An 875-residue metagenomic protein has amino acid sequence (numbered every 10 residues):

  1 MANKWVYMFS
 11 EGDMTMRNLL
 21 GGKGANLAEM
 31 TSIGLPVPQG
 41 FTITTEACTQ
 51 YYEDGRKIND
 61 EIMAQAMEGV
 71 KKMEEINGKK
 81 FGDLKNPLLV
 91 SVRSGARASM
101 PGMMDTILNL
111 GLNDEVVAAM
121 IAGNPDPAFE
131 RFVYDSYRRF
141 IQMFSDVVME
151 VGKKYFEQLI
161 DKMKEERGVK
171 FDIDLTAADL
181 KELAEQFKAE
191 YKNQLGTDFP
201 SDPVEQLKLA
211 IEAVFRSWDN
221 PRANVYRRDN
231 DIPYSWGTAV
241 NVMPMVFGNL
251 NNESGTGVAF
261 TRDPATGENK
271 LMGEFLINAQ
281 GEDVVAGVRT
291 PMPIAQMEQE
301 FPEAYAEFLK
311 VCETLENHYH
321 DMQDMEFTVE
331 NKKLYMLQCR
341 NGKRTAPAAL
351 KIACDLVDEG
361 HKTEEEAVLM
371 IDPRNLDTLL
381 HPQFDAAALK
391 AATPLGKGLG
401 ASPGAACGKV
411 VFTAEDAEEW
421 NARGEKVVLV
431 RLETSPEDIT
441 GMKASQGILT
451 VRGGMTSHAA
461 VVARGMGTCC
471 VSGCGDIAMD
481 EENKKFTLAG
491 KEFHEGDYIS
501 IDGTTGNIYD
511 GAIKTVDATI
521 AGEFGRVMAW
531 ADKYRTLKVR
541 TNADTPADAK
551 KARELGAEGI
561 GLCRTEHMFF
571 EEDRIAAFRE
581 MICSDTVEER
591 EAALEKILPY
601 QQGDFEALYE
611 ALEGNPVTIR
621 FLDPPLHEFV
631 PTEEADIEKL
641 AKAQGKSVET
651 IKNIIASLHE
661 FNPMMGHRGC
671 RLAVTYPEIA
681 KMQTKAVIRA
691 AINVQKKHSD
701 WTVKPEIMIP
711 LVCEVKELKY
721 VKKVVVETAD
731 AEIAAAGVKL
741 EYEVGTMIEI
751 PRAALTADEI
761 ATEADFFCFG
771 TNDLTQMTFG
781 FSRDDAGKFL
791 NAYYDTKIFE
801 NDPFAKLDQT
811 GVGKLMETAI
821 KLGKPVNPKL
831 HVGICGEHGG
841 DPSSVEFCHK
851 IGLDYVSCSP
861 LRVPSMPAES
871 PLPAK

Functional and structural regions predicted by a protein language model:
M1-A392, E419, E425-V428, S435-T440 (+11 more regions): Nucleotide/phosphate-binding sheet-loop regions of phosphoryl- and nucleotidyl-transfer enzymes
F41, V451-G453, S472-G475, C563 (+2 more regions): Short beta->alpha connector loops at strand-helix junctions that form conserved, small/polar/Pro-enriched
R93, I520, W530-K875: Conserved alpha/beta-domain cores
I211, L380-F412, R526-D532, T536-T541 (+1 more regions): Flexible inter-domain linker/hinge segments
N241, V411, V428-V430, L449 (+3 more regions): Structural motif
K333-Y335, L432-K443, G447, M455-V461 (+5 more regions): Glycine-rich phosphate/ribose-binding loops and adjacent secondary-structure elements that form binding surfaces
K397-E437, L488-R526: Extended, non-globular alpha-helical segments
